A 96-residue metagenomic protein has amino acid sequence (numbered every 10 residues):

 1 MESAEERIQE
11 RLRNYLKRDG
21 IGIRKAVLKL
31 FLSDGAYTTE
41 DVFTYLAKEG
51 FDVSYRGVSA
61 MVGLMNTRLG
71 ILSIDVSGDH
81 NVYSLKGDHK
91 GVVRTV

Functional and structural regions predicted by a protein language model:
M1-L28: Short alpha-helical segments that sit at the start of domains
K17-R18, F31-D34, K48-E49: Short helix-capping/hinge SLiMs at alpha-helix to coil transitions
F31-D41, V53: Short capping segments at the starts of secondary-structure elements
L32, A47, G63, T67: Residue-level detection of the helix-turn-helix DNA-binding "recognition helix"
D41-A47: A short acidic, leucine-rich amphipathic alpha-helix
A47-M61, V76: Short, positively charged loop/turn segments that connect secondary-structure elements
N66-V76: A short, conserved structural fragment
V76-V96: Short, cationic-aromatic polyanion-contact patches
